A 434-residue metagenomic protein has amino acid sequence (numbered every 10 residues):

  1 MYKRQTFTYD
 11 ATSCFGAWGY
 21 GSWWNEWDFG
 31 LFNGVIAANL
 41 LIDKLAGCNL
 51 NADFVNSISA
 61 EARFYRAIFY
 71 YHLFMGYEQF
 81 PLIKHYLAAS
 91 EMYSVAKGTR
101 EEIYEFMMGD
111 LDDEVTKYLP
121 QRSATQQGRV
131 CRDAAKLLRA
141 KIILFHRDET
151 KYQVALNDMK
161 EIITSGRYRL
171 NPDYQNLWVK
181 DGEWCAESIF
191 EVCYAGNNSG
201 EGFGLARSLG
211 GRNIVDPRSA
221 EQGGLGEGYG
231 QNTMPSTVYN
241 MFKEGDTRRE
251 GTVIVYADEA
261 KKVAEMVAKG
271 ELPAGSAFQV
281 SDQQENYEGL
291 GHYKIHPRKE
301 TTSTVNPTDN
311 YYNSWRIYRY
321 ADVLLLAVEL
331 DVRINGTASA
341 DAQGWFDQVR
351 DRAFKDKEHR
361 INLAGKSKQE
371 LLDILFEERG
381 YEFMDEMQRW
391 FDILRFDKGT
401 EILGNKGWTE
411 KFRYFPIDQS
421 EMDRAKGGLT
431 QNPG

Functional and structural regions predicted by a protein language model:
K3-Q5, Y104, M108, D112-T116 (+1 more regions): An aromatic- and glycine-enriched ligand-binding surface/loop that stacks and positions planar moieties
T6-Y77, Y93-E105, L111-T125, T301-W315 (+2 more regions): Conserved, well-structured interaction surfaces
L31-F32, F106-M108, W178-T233, N310 (+3 more regions): Long, intrinsically disordered, low-complexity segments
N49-S59, R63, D148-Q153, I334-D341: Structural helix-adjacent loops and short alpha-helical linkers that scaffold large soluble proteins
F74-P81, F145-E149, R333-G336: Short coil/turn linking the two alpha-helices of tandem helical-hairpin repeats
G251-V349: C-terminal substrate/ligand-recognition segments
